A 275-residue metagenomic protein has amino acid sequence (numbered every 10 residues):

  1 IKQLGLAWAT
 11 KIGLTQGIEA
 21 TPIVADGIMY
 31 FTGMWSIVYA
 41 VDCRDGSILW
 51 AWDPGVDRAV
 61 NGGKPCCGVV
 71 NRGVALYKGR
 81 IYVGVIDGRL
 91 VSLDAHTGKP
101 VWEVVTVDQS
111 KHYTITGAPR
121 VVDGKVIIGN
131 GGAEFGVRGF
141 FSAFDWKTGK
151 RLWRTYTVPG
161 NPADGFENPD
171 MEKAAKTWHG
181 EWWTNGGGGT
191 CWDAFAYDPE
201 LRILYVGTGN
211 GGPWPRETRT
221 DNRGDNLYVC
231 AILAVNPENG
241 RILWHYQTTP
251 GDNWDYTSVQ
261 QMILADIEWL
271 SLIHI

Functional and structural regions predicted by a protein language model:
G5-M34, C191-D198, R202: Beta-strand-rich domains and repeat architectures in extracellular enzymes and scaffolds, especially beta-propellers
T10-T21, A51-A75, E103-A118, F135 (+4 more regions): Extracytoplasmic beta-rich repeat domains
D26-G27, K78-G79, D123-G124, R202: Short coil/turn segments that connect the beta-strands within blades of beta-propeller domains
C43-D45, A95-T97, W146-T148, P237-N239: Short loop/turn segments that connect beta-strands within beta-propeller blades
I273-I275: Conserved small/polar residues in nucleotide/adenosyl-binding loops
